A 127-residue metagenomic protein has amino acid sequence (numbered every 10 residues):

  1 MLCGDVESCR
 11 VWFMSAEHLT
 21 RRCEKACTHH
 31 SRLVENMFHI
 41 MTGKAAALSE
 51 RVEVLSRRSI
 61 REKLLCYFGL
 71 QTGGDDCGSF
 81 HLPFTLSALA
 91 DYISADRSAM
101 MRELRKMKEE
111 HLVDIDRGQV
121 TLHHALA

Functional and structural regions predicted by a protein language model:
M1-F38: Cyclic-nucleotide recognition modules
V6, H29, L55, A95-D96 (+1 more regions): Residue-level signal for short amphipathic helical patches enriched in basic/charged and nearby hydrophobic residues
L19, F38-S49, L64: Hydrophobic alpha-helical core bundles mediating ligand binding, dimerization, or RNAP-core interactions
C23-H30, L48, Q71-C77: Basic, amphipathic alpha-helical hairpins
H30-V34, E53, G78: Residue-level recognition of alpha-helical structural elements
A47-Q71: Short alpha-helical segments that sit at the start of domains
K63, Y67-A127: Phosphate-/nucleic-acid-contacting segments
